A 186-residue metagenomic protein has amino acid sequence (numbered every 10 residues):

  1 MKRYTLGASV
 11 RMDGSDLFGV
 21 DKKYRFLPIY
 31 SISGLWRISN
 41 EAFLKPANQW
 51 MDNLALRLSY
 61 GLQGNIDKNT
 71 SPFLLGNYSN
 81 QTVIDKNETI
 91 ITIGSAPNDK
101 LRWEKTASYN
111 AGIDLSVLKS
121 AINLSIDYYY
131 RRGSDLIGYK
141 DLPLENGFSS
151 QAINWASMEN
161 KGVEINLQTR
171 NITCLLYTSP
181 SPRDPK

Functional and structural regions predicted by a protein language model:
M1-S179: Extracellular/periplasmic, surface-exposed regions of secreted and cell-surface proteins
P180-K186: A short, hydrophobic C-terminal helix/tail in secreted or cell-surface proteins
